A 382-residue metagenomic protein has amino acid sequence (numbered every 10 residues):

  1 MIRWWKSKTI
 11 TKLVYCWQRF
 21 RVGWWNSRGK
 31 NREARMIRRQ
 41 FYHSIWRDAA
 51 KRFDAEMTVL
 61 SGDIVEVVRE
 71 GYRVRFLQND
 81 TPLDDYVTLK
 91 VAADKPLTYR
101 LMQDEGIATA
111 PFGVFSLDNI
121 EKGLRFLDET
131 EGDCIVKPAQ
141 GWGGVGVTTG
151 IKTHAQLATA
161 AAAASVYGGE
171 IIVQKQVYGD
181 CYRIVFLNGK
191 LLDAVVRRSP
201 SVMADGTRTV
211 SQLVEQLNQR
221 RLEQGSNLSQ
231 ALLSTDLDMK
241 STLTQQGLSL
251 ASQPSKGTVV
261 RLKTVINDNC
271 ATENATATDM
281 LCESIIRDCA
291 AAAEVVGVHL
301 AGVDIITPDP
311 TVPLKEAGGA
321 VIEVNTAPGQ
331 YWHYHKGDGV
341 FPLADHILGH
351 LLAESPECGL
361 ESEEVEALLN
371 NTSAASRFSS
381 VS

Functional and structural regions predicted by a protein language model:
W4, K8-R125, E129, W142: Conserved N-proximal alpha/beta basic substrate-recognition cap immediately N-terminal to, or forming the N-lobe
W25-S27, V265-A271, E323-P328: Short acidic (Asp/Glu) and glycine-rich catalytic loops that position anionic groups and cofactors
E66-F76, R183-D193, T311-T326: A short beta-strand motif that forms the metal-chelation/ATP-contact edge of phosphoryl-transfer active sites
V74-Q78, L83-T235, C282-R287: Active-site nucleotide/adenylate-binding loops and adjacent lid/helix of ATP-dependent enzymes
V136, I171, A301-V303, I322: Hydrophobic faces of well-ordered beta-strands that scaffold small-molecule active sites in alpha/beta enzyme cores
Y167, N218-T311, F378: A long amphipathic alpha-helix within ATP-dependent nucleotide-binding catalytic cores
T207-L250, V340-T372: Active-site "cap" helix and flanking loop/linker of ATP-utilizing ligase/carboxylase catalytic domains
E273-M280, E294-L300, T307-S382: C-terminal active-site "lid" helix and adjoining low-complexity regulatory extension at the edge of ATP-using catalytic
